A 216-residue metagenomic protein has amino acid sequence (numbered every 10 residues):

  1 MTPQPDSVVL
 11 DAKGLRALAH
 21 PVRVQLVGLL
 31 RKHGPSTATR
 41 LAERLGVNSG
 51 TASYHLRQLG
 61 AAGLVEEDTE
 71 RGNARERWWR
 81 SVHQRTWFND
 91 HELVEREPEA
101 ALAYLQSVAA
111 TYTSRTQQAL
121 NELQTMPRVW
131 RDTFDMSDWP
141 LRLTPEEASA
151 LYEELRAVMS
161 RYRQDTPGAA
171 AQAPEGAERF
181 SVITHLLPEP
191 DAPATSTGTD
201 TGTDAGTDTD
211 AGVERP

Functional and structural regions predicted by a protein language model:
R16-V22, T37, E66-E92: Short, cationic-aromatic polyanion-contact patches
V24-G28: Pre-recognition alpha-helix immediately N-terminal to the DNA-recognition helix within helix-turn-helix or winged-helix
R40-E43: A short acidic, leucine-rich amphipathic alpha-helix
N48: Helix-turn-helix DNA-binding motif, specifically the short coil turn and the N-cap/start of the second
G63: Glycine-centered, phosphate/nucleic-acid-interacting loop/turn motifs that mediate DNA/RNA or nucleotide
R80-P140: Amphipathic alpha-helical dimerization/coiled-coil segments that flank or bridge DNA-binding/regulatory modules
T125-P216: Charged, low-complexity intrinsically disordered regulatory/assembly segments
